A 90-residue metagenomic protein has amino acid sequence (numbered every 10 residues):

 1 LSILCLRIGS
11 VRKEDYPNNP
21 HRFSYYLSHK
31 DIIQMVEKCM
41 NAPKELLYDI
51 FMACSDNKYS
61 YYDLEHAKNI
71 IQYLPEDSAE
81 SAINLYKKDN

Functional and structural regions predicted by a protein language model:
L1-E14: Conserved beta-loop-beta element that borders a ligand/cofactor-binding pocket
I3, L47-Y48: Short secondary-structure junction motifs
L4-C5, N19-K38: Substrate-positioning beta->alpha
C5, P75-D77: A generic structural-conservation signal
D15-N19, D63-E65: Short aromatic-enriched loop/helix-cap "lid" or pocket-rim segments at secondary-structure transitions that line
M40-K44: Short, hydrophobic alpha-helical segments
Y48-L74, L85, D89-N90: Conserved C-terminal active-site "lid" loop/helix of NAD(P)H-dependent oxidoreductases that clamps the redox cofactor
A82: ATP phosphate-binding glycine-rich loop and adjacent ATP-lid/helix-beta elements within ATP-binding kinase/ATPase
